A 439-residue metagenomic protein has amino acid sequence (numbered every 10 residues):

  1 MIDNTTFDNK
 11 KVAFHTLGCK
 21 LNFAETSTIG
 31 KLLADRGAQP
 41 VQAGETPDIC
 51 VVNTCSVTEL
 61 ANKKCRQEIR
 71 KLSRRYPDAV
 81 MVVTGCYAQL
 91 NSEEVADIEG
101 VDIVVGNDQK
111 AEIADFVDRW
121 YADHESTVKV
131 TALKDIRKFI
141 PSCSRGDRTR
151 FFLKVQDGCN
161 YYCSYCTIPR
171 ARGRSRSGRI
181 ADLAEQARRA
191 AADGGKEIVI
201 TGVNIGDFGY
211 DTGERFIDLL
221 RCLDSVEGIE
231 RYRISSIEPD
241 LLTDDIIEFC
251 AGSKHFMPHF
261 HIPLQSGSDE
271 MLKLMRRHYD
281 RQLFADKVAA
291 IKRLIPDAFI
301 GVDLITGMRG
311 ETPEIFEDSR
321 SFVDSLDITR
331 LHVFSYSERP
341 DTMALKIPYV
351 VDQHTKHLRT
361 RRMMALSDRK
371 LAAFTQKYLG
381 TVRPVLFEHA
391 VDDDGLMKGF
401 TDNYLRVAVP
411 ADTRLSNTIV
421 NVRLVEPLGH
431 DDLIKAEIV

Functional and structural regions predicted by a protein language model:
M1-D207, R221, D245, F260 (+5 more regions): Proteins enriched for Cys/Gly/acidic motifs involved in redox and nucleic-acid/cofactor modification
M81-V82, L90-N91, A192-F316: Conserved SAM/AdoMet-binding glycine-rich loop
C143-S144, E248-G252, L264, T375-K377 (+2 more regions): Replace "in large, NTP-powered and nucleic-acid-processing enzymes" with "in large, NTP-powered factors and other
G146-T149, C159-N160, F256, S266 (+5 more regions): Short flexible coil/turn linkers enriched for glycine and charged/polar residues that connect secondary-structure
I200, I234, I262, D303 (+5 more regions): Conserved, mostly hydrophobic/aromatic
L272-M275, M343-I347: Short acidic, glycine/proline-rich loop/turn micro-motifs
E311, L326-I328: Contiguous mid-protein beta-loop-alpha structural module that forms a pocket-lining wall or clamp of enzyme active
K346-V439: Terminal RNA-binding accessory module
